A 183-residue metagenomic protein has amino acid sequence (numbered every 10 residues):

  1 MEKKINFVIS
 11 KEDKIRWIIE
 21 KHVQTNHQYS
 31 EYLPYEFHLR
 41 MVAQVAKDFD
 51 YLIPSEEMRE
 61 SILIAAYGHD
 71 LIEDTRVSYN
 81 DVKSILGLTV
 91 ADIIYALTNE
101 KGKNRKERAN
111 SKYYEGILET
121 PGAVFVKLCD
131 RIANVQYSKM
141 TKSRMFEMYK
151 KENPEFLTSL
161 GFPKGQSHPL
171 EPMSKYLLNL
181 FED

Functional and structural regions predicted by a protein language model:
M1-D183: Active-site helical microenvironments for divalent-metal-assisted chemistry
